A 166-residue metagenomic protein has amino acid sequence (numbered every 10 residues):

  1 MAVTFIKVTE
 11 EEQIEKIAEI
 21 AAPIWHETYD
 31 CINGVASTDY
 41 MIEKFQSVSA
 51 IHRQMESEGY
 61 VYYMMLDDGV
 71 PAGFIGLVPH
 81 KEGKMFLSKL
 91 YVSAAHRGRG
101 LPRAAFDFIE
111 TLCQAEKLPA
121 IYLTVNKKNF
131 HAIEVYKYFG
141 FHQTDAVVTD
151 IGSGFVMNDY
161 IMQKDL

Functional and structural regions predicted by a protein language model:
M1-V3: Basic/polar N-terminal segments that are highly enriched at the extreme N-terminus, encompassing both cleavable
F5-A95, F106-F108, L112, E116 (+3 more regions): Acetyl-CoA-dependent GNAT
Q13, P119-I133, K137-F139, V147-L166: C-terminal "cap" of GNAT-fold acetyltransferases
C31-I32, R99, V156: Non-catalytic, surface-exposed connector residues within folded enzymatic/regulatory domains
V70, S93-D107, Q114-E116, I121 (+2 more regions): Conserved glycine-rich acetyl-CoA-binding loop
